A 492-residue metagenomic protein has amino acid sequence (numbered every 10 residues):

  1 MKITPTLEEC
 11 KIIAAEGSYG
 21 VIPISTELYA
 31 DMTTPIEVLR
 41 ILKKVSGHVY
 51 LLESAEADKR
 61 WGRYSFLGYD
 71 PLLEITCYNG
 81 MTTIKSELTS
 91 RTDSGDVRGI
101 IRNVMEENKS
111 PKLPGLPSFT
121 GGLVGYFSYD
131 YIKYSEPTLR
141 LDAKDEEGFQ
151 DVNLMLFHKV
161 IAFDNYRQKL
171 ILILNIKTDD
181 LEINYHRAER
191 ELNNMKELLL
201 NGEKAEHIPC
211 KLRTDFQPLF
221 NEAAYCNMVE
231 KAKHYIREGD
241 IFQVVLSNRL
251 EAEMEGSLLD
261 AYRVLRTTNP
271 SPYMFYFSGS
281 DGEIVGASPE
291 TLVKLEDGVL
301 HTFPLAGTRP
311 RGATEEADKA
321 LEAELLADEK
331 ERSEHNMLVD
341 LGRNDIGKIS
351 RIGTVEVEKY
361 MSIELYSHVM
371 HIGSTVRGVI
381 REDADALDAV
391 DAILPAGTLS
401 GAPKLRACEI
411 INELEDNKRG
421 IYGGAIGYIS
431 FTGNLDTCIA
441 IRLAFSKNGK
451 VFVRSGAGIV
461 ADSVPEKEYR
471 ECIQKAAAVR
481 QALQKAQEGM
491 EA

Functional and structural regions predicted by a protein language model:
M1-A492: Extended alpha-helical targeting/anchoring segments, especially N-terminal organellar/secretory targeting helices
